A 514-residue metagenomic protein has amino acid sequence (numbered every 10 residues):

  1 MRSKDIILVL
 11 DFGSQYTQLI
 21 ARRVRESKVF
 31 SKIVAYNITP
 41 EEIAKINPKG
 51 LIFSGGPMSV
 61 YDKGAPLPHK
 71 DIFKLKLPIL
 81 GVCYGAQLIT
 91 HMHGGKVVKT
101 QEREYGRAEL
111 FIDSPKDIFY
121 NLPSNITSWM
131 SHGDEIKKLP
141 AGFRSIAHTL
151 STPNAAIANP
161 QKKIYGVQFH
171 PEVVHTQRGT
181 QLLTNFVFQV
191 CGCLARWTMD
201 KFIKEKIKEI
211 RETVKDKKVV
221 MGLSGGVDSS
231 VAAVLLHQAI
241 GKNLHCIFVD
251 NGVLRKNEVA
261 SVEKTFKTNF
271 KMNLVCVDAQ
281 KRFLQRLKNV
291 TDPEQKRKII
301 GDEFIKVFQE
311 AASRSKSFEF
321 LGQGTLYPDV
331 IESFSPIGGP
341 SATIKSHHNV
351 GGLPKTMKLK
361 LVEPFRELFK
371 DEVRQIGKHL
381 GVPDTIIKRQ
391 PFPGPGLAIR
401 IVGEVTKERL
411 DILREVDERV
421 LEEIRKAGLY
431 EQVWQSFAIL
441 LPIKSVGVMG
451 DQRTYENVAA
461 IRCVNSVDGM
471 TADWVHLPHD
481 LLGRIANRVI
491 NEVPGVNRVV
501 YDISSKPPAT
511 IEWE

Functional and structural regions predicted by a protein language model:
M1-F53, P57-L75, H91-E319, P328 (+1 more regions): RNA-binding accessory domains that recognize and position tRNA/RNA substrates
K76-L80: Conserved pre-ATP/AMP-binding loop-to-beta segment of ANL
G81, G85, T90: Gly/Ala-rich beta-loop-alpha elbow adjacent to hydrolase catalytic centers
Q323-T325: Extended catalytic-interface subdomain
